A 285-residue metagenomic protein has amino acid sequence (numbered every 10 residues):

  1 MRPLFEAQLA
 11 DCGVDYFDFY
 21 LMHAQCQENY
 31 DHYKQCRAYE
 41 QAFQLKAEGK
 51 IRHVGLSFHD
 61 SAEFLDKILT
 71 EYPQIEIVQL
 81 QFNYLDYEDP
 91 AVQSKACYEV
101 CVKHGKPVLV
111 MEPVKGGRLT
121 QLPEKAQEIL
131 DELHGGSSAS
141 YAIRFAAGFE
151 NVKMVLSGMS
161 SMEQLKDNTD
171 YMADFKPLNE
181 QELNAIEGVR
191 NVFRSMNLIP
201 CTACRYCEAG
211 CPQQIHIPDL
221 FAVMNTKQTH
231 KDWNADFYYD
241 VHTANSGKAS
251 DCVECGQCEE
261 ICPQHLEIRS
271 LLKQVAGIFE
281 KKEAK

Functional and structural regions predicted by a protein language model:
M1-V114, Q121-Q127, L133-H134, G148: Glycine/proline-rich, positively charged, aromatic-decorated active-site loop/lid region on the catalytic face
Q44, A96-K285: Structured C-terminal cap/extension of enzyme domains
